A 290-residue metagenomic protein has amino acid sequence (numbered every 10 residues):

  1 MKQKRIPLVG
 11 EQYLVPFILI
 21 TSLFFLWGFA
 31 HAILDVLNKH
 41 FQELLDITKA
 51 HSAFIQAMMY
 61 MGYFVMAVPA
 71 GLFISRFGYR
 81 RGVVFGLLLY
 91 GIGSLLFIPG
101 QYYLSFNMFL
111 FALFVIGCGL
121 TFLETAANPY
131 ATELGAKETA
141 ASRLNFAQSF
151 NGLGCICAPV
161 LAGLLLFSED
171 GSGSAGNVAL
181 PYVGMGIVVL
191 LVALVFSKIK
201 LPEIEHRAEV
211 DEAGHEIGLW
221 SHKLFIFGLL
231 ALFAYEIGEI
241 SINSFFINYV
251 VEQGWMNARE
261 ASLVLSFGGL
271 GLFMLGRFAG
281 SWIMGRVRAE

Functional and structural regions predicted by a protein language model:
V15-L45, N128, A158, I242-I247: Extracytoplasmic
L34-N38, A158, G218-M274: Extracytoplasmic gate region of multi-pass secondary transporters
F54-L72, F267-G280: Central cavity-lining transmembrane alpha-helices of secondary-active solute carriers, predominantly the Major
M66-R81, L166, G276-A289: Helix-to-loop junctions at the C-terminal end of transmembrane segments in multipass secondary transporters
L88-Y103: C-terminal ends and interior cores of transmembrane alpha-helices in multi-pass membrane transporters/permeases
A112-S149: Cytoplasmic helix-loop-helix junction between adjacent transmembrane helices in 12-TM secondary transporters
E138, R143-K200: Helix-loop-helix hairpin linking two adjacent transmembrane segments in secondary transporters
